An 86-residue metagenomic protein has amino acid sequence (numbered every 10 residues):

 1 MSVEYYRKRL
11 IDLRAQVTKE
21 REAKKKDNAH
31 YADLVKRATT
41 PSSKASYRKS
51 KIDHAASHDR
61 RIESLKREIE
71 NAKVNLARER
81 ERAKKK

Functional and structural regions predicted by a protein language model:
M1-K25, D59, V74: Short, charge/polar-rich alpha-helical segments
M1-K8, P41-S46, E79-K86: Short, charge-rich amphipathic alpha-helices with coiled-coil/heptad character
R9-L10, L34-V35, K51, I62: Generic alpha-helical secondary structure signal
L10, L65-K86: Long, charged amphipathic alpha-helices with heptad-repeat/coiled-coil character
Q16-S50: Extended alpha-helical coiled-coil "stalk/arm" regions that act as elongated linkers or oligomerization scaffolds
N28, R48, D53-A55, K73 (+1 more regions): Intrinsically disordered and other compositionally biased segments
S42-S64: Short, glycine/alanine-rich amphipathic alpha-helical segment that often forms an alpha-turn-alpha hairpin
